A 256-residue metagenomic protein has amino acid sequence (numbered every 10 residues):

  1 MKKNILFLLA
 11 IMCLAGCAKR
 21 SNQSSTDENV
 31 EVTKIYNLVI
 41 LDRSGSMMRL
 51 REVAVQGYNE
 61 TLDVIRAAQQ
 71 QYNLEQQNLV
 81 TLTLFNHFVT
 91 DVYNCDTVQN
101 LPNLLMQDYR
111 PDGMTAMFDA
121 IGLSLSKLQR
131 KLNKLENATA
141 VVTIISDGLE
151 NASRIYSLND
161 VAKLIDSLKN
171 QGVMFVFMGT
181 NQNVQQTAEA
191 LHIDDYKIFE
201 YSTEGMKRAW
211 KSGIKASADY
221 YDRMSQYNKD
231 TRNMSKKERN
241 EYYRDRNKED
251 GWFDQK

Functional and structural regions predicted by a protein language model:
N4-C13: Sec-dependent N-terminal signal peptides
C17-K256: Acidic, low-complexity intrinsically disordered regions
